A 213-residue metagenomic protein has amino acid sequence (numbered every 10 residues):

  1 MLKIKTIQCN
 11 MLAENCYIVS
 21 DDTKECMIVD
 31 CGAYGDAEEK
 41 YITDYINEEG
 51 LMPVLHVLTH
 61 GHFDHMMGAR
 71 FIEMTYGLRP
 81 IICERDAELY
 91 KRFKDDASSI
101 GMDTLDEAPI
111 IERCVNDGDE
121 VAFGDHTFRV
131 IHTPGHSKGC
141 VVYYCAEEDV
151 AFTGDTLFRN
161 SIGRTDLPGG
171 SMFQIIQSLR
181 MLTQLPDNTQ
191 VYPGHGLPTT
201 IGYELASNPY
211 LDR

Functional and structural regions predicted by a protein language model:
L2, I111, D117, G124-R129 (+1 more regions): Short beta-strand or tight-loop elements that sit immediately N-terminal to catalytic metal-binding acidic residues
L2-E49, V142-G154: Conserved beta-strand hairpin/beta-sheet module of binuclear metal-dependent hydrolase folds, prominently
I7-Q8, I110-E112, H132-P134: Short Gly/Pro-enriched turn/cap motifs at secondary-structure boundaries
Y17, R113, G118-D119, V141 (+1 more regions): Residue-level detector of beta-strand structural context in well-folded domains
M27, V57, P80, F152 (+1 more regions): Residue-level marker for buried hydrophobic side chains located in beta-strands that build the well-ordered beta-sheet
I28-D30, L55-L58, V130-H132: Short catalytic-loop micro-motif centered on adjacent basic/acidic residues
A33-Y34, L51, D96-S99, H126-R213: Metallo-beta-lactamase
Y34-E39, T43-A122, A206-Y210: Active-site HxH/HxHxD metal-binding segment of metal-dependent hydrolases
